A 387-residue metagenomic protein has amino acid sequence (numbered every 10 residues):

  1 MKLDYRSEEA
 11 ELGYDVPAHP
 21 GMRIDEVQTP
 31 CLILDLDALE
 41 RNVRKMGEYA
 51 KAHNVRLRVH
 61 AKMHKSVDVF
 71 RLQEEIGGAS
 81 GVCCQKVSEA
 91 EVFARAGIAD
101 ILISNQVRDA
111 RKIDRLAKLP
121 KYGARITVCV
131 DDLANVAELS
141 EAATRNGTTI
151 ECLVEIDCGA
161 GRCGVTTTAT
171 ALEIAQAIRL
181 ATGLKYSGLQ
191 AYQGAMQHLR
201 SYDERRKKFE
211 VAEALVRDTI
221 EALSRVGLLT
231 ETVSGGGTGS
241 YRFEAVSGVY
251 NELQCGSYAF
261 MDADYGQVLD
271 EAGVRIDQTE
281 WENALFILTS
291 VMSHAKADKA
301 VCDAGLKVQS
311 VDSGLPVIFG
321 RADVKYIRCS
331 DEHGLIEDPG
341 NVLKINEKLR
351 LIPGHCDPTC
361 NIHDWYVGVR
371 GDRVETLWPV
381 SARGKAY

Functional and structural regions predicted by a protein language model:
M1-K118, R383-Y387: A charged N-terminal "starter" segment
R23-D35, D100-I103, A117-T127, R200-E210 (+1 more regions): Glycine-rich tight-turn/loop motif centered on a GG-T
L39, K62, F93, V154 (+5 more regions): Conserved, mostly hydrophobic/aromatic
A50-A52, A143, I178-R179, L223: A generic structural signal for well-ordered alpha-helical segments
H60-H198: Active-site-proximal beta-alpha core segment in soluble small-molecule metabolic enzymes
E151, D157-V274: Active-site loop/helix belt of alpha/beta enzymes
K207, S240-G320: Active-site loop ensemble at the mouth of alpha/beta enzyme cores that anchors a bound cofactor
H294-Y387: C-terminal accessory subdomain/extension
